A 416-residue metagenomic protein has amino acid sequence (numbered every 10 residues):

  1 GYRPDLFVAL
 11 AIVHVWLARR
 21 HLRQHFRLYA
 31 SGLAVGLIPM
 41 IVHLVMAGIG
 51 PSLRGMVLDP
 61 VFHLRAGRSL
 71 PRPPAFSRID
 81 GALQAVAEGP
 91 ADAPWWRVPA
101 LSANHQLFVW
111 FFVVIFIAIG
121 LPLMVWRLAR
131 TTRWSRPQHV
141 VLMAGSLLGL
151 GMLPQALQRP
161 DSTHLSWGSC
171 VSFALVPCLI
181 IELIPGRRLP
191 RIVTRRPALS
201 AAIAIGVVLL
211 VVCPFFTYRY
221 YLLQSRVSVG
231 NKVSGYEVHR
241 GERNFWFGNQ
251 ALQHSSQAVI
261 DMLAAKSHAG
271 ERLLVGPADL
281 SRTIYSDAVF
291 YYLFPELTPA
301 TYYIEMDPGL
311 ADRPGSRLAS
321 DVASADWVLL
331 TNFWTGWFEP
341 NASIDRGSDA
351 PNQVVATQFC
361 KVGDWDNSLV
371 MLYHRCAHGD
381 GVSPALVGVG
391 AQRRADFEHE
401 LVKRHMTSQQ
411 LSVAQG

Functional and structural regions predicted by a protein language model:
D5-V8, M46, S200-R394: Extracytoplasmic
V8, G151-L153, L157-I203: Hydrophobic/aromatic-rich transmembrane helices and adjacent perimembrane loops
V8-L37, I41, V45-M46, P51 (+4 more regions): Perimembrane helix-loop-helix junctions
H21-A30, A103-F108, A118-G145, P160 (+1 more regions): Membrane-interface helix-loop-helix junctions at transmembrane boundaries of multi-pass membrane enzymes, predominantly
F26-E88, M152-Q155, V212-R219: Membrane-lumen/periplasm interface segments of specific transmembrane helices in polyprenyl phosphate-linked
P74, Q84-I119: Membrane-interface anchor segments at the N-terminal boundary of transmembrane helices in multi-pass membrane enzymes
V114-I119, T132-Q155, S172-L175, I203-L210: Transmembrane alpha-helix segments characteristic of polytopic inner-membrane glycan-assembly/cell-envelope
H378-G416: Flexible, solvent-exposed extracytoplasmic
